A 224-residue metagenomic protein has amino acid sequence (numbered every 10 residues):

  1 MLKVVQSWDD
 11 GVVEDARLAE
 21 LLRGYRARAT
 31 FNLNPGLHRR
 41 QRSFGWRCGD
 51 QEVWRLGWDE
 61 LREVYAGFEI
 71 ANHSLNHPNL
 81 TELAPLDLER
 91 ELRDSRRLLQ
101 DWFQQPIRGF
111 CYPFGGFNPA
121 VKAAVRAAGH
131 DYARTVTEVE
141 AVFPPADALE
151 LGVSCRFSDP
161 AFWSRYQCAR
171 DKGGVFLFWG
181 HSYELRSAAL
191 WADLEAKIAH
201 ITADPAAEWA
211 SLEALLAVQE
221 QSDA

Functional and structural regions predicted by a protein language model:
M1-E14: Boundary/entry segment of secreted carbohydrate-active catalytic domains
V5-Q6, E69, A207: Hydrophobic "anchor" residues on beta-strands that sit immediately upstream of conserved functional sites
Q6-S7, N72, Y132, P144 (+3 more regions): Glycan-processing catalytic domains of CAZymes
D10-V13, P113-F117, C155-D159: Short beta->alpha connector loops
D15, L88, L92, F162 (+2 more regions): Aromatic/hydrophobic pocket-lining residues that form the small-molecule binding cavity in soluble enzyme cores
R17-L21, A120-A124, R165, D193 (+1 more regions): A short acidic, amphipathic alpha-helical/loop segment
G24-R26, T30, R40, Q100 (+3 more regions): C-terminal domain-boundary segment and adjacent tail
Y25-V121, R126-D131, V139, P144-E150 (+1 more regions): Metal-dependent polysaccharide deacetylase catalytic core of the NodB/CE4 family, i.e., the active-site-bearing domain
